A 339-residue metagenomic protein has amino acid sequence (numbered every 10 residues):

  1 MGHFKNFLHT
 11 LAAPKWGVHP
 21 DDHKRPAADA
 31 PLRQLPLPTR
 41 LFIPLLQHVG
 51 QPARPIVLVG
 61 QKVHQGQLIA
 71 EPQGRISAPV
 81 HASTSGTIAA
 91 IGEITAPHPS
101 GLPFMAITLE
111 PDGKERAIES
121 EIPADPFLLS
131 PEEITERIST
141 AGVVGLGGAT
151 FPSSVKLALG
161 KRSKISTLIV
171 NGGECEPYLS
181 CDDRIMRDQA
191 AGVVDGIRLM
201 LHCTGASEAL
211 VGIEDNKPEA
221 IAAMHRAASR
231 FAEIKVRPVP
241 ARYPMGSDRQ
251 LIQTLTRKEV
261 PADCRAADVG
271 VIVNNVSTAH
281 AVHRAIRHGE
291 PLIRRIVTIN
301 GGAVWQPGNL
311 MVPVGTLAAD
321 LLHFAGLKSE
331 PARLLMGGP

Functional and structural regions predicted by a protein language model:
M1-I56, T108: N-terminal, Lys/Arg-enriched amphipathic/low-complexity engagement segments that precede the first folded domain
L58-E71, A90: Short, well-structured beta-strand-loop connectors
E71-S83, P97-G101, A117-E119: Short, Lys/Arg- and Gly-enriched loop/turn segments at beta-strand edges
G86-I88: Conserved hydrophobic positions within beta-strands
A90, T95-F151, R162, P218 (+1 more regions): Acidic low-complexity segments
E115-I118, G145, L168-D182, A303: Gly-rich Lys/Arg/Thr-decorated short loops/hinges at beta-loop-alpha junctions or inter-strand turns that position
R187-H202: Histidine-anchored nucleotide/phosphate-binding helix
S207-A318, F324-S329, G338-P339: Hydrophobic alpha-helical positions that pack around
